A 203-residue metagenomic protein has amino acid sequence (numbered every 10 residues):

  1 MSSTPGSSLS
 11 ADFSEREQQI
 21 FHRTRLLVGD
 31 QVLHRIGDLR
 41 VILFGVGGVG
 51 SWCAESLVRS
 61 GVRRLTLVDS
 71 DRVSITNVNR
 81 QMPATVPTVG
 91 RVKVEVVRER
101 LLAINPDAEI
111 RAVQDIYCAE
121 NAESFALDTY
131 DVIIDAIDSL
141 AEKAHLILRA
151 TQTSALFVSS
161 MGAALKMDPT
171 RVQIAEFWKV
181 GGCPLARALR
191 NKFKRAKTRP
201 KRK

Functional and structural regions predicted by a protein language model:
M1-I42: N-terminal charged helix/coil linker that caps or initiates catalytic domains
D38, L127-T129: Alpha-helix C-terminal capping/helix-to-coil transition sites in glycosyltransferase folds
L43-G45, V68: Conserved N-terminal Rossmann-fold NAD(P)-binding element of oxidoreductases
V49: Hydrophobic/small residue at the entry helix of a nucleotide-binding pocket
L57: Aromatic pocket-lining residues of Rossmann-like dinucleotide-binding sites
V62, L67-N105: Glycine-rich phosphate-binding loop and adjoining beta1-alpha1-beta2 segment of Rossmann-like nucleotide-binding folds
V113-A122: Conserved SAM/SAH-binding loop
V132-K203: E1/E1-like adenylate-forming module used to activate ubiquitin-like modifiers and sulfur-carrier proteins
